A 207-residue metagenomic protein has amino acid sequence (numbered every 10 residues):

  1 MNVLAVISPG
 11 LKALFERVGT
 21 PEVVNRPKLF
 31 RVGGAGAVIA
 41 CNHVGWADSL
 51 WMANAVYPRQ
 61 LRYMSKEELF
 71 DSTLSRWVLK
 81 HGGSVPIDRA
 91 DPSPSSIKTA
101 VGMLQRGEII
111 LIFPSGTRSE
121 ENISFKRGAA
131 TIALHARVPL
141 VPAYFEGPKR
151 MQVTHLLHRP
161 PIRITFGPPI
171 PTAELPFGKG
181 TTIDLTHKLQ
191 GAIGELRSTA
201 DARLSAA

Functional and structural regions predicted by a protein language model:
M1-G19, R76, K80: Short hydrophobic helices that act as membrane-entry/anchoring signals
V3, S95-A207: Non-catalytic C-terminal accessory region of glycerolipid acyltransferases and related lyso-lipid remodeling enzymes
I7-L11, F70-S75, M151-V153, R159: Short, glycine/polar-rich helix-capping loops at beta-to-alpha or helix-loop-helix junctions that flank or form
P9, L74-G83, E108-I110, P169: Short, basic/glycine-rich phosphate-binding loops at helix/coil junctions that contact nucleotide phosphates
L11-H43: Helix-to-loop junction immediately C-terminal to a conserved catalytic motif
L11-L14, H81-P86, F113-T117: Short, basic, glycine/proline-bearing loop/turn elements
L14-F15, V56, V78-L79, M103 (+1 more regions): A generic structural signal for well-ordered alpha-helical segments
R31-D91: Catalytic core of membrane glycerolipid acyltransferases/transacylases, capturing the structured, soluble-facing
